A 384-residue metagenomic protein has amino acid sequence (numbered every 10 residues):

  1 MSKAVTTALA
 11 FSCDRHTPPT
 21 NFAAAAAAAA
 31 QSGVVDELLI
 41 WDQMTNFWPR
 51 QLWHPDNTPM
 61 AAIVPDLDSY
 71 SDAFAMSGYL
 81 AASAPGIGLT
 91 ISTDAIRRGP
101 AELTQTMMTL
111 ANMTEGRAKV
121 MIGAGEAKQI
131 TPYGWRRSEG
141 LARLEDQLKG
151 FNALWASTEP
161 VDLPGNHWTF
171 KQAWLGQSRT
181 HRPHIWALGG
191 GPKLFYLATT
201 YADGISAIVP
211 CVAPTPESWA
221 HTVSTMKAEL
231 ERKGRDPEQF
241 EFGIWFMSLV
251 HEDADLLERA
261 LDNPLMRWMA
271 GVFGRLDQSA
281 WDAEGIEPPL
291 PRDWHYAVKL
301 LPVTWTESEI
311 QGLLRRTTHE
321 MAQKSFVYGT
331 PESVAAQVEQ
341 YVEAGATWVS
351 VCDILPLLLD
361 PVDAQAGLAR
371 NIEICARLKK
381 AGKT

Functional and structural regions predicted by a protein language model:
M1-S83, R182-P183: N-terminal beta1-alpha1-beta2 module of alpha/beta enzyme domains
K3, G99-Q239, R292-H295: Internal, glycine-rich beta/alpha segment that forms the wall or movable "lid" of small-molecule/cofactor binding
V5-F11, D36-I40, L89-T93, A118-I122 (+4 more regions): Hydrophobic faces of well-ordered beta-strands that scaffold small-molecule active sites in alpha/beta enzyme cores
A8-T20, S92-A101, R179-G190, S248-H251 (+1 more regions): Active-site mouth loops of central-metabolism enzymes
T17-A29, L103-T106, L188-L197, L261 (+1 more regions): Short, acidic/polar
E37-Y70, E126, T131, V209-P216 (+1 more regions): Glycine-rich, proline-tolerant flexible connector loops at the mouths of alpha/beta enzymes
N57-L89, A228-E229, Q365-T384: Alpha-helix-loop-beta-strand connector modules within alpha/beta enzyme cores
E139-L175, P216-E343: An alpha-helical appendage that flanks or caps ligand/catalytic pockets
